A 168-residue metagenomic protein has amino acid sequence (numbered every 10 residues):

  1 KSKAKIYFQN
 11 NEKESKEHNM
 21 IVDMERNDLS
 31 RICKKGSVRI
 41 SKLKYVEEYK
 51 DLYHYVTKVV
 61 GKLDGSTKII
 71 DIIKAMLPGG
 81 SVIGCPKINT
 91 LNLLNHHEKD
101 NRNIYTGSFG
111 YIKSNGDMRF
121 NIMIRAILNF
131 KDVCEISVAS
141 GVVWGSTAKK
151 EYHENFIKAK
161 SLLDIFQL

Functional and structural regions predicted by a protein language model:
K1-L168: Extended alpha-helical targeting/anchoring segments, especially N-terminal organellar/secretory targeting helices
